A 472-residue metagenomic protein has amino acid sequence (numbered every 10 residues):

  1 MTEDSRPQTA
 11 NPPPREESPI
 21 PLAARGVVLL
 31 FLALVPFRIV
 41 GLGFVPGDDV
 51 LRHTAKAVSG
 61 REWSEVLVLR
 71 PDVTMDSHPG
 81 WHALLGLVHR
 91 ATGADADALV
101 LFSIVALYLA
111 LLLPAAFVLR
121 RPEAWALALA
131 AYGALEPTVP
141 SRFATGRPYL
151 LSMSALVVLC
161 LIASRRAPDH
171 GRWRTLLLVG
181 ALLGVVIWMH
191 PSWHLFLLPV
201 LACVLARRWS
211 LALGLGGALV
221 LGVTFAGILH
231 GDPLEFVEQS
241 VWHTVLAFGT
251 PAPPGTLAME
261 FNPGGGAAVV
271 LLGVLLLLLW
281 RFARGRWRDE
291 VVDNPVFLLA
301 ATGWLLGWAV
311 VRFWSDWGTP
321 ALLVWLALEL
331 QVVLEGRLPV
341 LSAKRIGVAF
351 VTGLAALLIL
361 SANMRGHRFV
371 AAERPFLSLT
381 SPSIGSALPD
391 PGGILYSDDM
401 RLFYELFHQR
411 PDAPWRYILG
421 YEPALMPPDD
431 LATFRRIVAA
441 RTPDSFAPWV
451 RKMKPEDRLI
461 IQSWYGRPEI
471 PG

Functional and structural regions predicted by a protein language model:
V35-H53, V73, S77-H78, V185-R288 (+1 more regions): Transmembrane catalytic cores of multi-pass membrane glycosyltransferases and polysaccharide-assembly enzymes
I39, E136-P140, V157, I162 (+3 more regions): Membrane-interface alpha helices of multi-pass inner-membrane proteins
A55-S59, P71-D95: Short hydrophobic/aromatic helix or loop-helix immediately within or flanking a transmembrane segment in polytopic
F102-P122: Transmembrane-helix motifs of polytopic, lipid-linked glycan transferases
L127, I162-G184, S210-G217, N294-A300: Short hydrophobic alpha-helices at membrane interfaces in multi-pass membrane enzymes
S141-L151: Short acidic/glycine- and proline-prone juxtamembrane loop motifs at membrane-interface regions of multi-pass membrane
L156-T175, L278-R288: Membrane-interface transmembrane helices that cradle and orient dolichyl/undecaprenyl
A387-T433, E456-G466: Short periplasmic/luminal acceptor-recognition loop of GT-C membrane glycosyltransferases, typified by
